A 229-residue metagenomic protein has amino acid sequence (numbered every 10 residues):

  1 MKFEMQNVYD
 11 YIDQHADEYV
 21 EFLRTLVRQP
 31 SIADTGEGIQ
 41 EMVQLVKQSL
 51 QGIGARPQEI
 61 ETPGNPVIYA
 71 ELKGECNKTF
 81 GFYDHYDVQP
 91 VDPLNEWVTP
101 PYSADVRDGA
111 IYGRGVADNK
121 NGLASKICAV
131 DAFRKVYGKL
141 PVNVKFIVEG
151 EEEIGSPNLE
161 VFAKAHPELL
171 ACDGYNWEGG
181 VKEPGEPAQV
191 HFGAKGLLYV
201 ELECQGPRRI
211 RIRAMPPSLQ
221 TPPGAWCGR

Functional and structural regions predicted by a protein language model:
K2-V116, K135-V142: Acidic/His- and Gly-rich active-site-bordering loop/insert found across diverse amide/peptide-bond hydrolases
D17, Q44, A124, G224-G228: A structural signal for well-ordered alpha-helical segments within the folded catalytic domains of diverse enzymes
D84-Y86, D108, G150-E151, E178-G180 (+1 more regions): Fold-independent oxyanion-binding glycine-rich loops and adjacent beta-strand/coil segments at enzyme active sites
I111-G113, R208-A214: Short small-residue beta-strand/loop micro-motif enriched in glycine and branched aliphatics
A117-G193: Acidic/histidine-rich catalytic neighborhood of metal-dependent amide-processing enzymes
P167, K182-E183, F192, I212-R229: Acidic-enriched catalytic cores of C-N bond-cleaving enzymes acting on peptides and small amides
Q189-Q205: Flexible glycine/proline-rich, aromatic-decorated loop/lid segments
